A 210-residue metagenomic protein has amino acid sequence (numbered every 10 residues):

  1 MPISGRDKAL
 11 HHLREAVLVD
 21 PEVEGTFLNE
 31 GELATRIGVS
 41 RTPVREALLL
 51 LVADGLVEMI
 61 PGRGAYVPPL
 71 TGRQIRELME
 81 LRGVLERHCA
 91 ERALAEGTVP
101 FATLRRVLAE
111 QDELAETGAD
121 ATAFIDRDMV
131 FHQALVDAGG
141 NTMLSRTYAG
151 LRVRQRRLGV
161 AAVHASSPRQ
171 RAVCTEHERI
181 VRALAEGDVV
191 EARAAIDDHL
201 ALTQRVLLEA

Functional and structural regions predicted by a protein language model:
M1-A95, Q204, L208-A210: Short linear motifs at protein or domain termini
S4, A102, Q170-R171: Short helix-capping and inter-helix turn/linker motifs at the boundaries of alpha-helical repeat units
A53, V57-E58, V107, L151-R154 (+1 more regions): Mobile beta-alpha loop/short-helix "lid" or hinge segments that flank ligand
G62, L85, R106, A172-T175: Alpha-helix N-cap/N′ positions at the starts of helices
G72-I75, A90-E96, A115-A119, V160-S167: A ubiquitous short alpha-helical element
P100-A161, E176-R182, E191-A201: Conserved amphipathic alpha-helical segments that form helical-bundle/coiled-coil interaction surfaces
